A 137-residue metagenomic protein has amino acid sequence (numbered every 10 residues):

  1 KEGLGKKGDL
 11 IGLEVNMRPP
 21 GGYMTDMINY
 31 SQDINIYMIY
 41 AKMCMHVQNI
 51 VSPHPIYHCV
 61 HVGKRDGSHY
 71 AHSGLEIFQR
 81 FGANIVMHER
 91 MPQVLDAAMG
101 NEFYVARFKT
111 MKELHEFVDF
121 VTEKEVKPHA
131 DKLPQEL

Functional and structural regions predicted by a protein language model:
K1-G22, G63-G74: Conserved metal-phosphate-binding beta-hairpin within the catalytic cores of diverse ATP-dependent phosphoryl-transfer
L13-M17, T25, I50-V51, Q93-L95: Generic structural signal for short, flexible, solvent-exposed coil/loop and linker residues
N16-S31, E89: Glycine-rich phosphate/pyrophosphate-binding beta-alpha loops
D26-K42: Gly/Ser/Thr-rich active-site loops/lids in small-molecule metabolic enzymes that frequently grip phosphoryl groups
I39-L137: Peripheral (often C-terminal) accessory segments that flank ATP-dependent C-N-forming ligase machineries
